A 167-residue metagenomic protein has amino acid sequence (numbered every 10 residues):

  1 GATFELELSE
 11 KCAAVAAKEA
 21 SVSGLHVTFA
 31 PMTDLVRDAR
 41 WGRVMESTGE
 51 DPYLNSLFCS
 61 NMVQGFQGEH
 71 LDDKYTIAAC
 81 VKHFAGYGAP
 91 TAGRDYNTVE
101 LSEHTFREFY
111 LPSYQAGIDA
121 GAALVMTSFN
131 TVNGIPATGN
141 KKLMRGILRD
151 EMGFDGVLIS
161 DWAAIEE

Functional and structural regions predicted by a protein language model:
G1-E167: Glycoside hydrolase catalytic-domain context in secreted enzymes
